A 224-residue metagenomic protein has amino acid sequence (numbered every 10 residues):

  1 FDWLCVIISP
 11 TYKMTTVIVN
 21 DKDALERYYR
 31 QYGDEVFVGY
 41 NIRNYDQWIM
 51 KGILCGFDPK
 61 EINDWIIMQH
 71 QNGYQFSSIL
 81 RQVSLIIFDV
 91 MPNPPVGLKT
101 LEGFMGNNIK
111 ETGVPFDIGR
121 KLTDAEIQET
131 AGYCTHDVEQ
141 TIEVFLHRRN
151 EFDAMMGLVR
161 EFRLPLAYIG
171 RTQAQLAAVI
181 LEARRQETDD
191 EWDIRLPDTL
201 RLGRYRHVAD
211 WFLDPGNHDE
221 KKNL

Functional and structural regions predicted by a protein language model:
F1-S9: Gly/Thr-rich phosphate-binding beta-strand-loop-beta motif of the actin/hexokinase/Hsp70
I8-T11, G52-F57: Short secondary-structure boundary/capping segments
Y12-Y29: Nucleic-acid-processing active sites and adjacent nucleic-acid-binding tracks, predominantly divalent metal-dependent
R30-Q31, N150: Secondary-structure boundary motif
G33, V38-Y40, Q47, E61-N63 (+2 more regions): Catalytic nucleotidyl-transfer cores of nucleotide-processing enzymes
F37-V38, I42, Q47, G56-E139: Active-site-proximal helix-loop-helix substrate-binding element of RNase H-like nuclease domains
N107-T112, G119-L224: Conserved "right-hand" nucleotidyltransferase catalytic core of DNA-directed polymerases
